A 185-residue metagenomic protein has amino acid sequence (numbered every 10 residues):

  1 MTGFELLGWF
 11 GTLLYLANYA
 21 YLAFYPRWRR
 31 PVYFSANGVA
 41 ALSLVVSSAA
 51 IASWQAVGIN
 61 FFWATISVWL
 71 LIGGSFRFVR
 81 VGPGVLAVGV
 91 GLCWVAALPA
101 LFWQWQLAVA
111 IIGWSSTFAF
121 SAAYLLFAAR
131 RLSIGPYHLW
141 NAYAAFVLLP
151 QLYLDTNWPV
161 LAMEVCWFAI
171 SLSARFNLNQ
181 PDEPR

Functional and structural regions predicted by a protein language model:
M1-P31, S35, A40, V46-I51 (+1 more regions): Polytopic alpha-helical membrane-helix bundles and their juxtamembrane interface segments in multi-pass membrane
A56: Glycine-/small-residue-rich active-site loops that bind phosphorylated ligands and cofactors
